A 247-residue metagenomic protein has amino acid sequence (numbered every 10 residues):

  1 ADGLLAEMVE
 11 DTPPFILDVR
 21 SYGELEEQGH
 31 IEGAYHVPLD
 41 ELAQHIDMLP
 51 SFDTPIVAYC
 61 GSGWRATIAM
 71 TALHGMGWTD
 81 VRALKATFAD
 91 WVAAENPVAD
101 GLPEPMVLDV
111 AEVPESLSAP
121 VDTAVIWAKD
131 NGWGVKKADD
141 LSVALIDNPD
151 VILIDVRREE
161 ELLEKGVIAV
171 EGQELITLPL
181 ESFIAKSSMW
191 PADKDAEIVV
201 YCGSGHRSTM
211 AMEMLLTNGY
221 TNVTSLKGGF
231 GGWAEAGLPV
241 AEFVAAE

Functional and structural regions predicted by a protein language model:
A1-F15, Y22-P55, G61-I152, E159-V199 (+1 more regions): Rhodanese-like catalytic fold shared by cysteine-dependent sulfurtransferases and DSP/PTP-type phosphatases
